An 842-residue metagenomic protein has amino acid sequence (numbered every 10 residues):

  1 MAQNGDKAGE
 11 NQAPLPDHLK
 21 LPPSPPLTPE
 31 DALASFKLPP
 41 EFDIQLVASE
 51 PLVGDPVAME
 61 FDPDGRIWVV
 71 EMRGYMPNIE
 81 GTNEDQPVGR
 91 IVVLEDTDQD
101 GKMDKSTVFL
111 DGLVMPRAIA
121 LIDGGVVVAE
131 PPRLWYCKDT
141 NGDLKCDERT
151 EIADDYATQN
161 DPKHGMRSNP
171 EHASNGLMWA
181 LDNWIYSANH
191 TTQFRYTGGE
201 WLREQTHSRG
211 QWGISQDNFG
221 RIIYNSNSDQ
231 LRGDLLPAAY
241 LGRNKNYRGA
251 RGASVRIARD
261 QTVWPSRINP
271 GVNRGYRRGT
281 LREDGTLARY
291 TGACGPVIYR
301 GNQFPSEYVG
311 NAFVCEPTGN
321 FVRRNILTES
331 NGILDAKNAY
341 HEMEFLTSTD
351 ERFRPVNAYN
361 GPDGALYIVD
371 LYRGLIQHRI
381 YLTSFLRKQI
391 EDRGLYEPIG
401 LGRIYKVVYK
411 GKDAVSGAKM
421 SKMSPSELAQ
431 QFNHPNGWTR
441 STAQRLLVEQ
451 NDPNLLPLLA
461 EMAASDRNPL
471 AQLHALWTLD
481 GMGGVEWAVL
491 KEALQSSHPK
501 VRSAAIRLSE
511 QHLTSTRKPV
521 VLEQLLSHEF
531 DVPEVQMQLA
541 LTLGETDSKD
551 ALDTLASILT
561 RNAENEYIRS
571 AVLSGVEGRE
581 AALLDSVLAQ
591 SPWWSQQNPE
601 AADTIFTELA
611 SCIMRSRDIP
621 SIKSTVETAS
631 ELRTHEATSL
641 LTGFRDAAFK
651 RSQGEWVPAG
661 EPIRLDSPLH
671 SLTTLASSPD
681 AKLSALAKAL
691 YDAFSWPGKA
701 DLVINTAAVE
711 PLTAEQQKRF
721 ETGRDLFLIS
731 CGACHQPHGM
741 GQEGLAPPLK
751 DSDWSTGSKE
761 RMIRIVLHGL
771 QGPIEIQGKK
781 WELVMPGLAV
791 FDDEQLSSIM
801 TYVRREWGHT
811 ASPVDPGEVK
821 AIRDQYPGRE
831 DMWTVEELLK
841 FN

Functional and structural regions predicted by a protein language model:
Q3-E427, W438, L446-E449: Beta-propeller domains with acidic blade repeats across secreted/periplasmic ectodomains and cytosolic WD/CNH propellers
K7-P23, L702-E710, E715-K718, I776-Q777 (+1 more regions): Flexible coil segments in periplasmic/lumen-exposed cytochrome c-class electron-transfer proteins
M343-D350, V709-F720, S730: Flexible, glycine/threonine-enriched loop-and-boundary segments that flank and lead into catalytic domains of large
V369, G394-L401, V407-D725, S752 (+2 more regions): Long, ordered, helix-rich scaffold segments
V369, I404, G723-P737, M785 (+1 more regions): The canonical Cys-X-X-Cys-His
I390-D392, S465, G741-Q777, E782-D792: Gly/Gly-Pro-rich "capping" loops immediately C-terminal to redox-active cysteine motifs in periplasmic/lumenal
Y409-K410, H735-G741, L767, Q771 (+2 more regions): Detector for the c-type heme attachment site
Q716-Q742, S755-H768: Sequence/structural segment immediately N-terminal to covalent heme-attachment motifs in c-type and related
